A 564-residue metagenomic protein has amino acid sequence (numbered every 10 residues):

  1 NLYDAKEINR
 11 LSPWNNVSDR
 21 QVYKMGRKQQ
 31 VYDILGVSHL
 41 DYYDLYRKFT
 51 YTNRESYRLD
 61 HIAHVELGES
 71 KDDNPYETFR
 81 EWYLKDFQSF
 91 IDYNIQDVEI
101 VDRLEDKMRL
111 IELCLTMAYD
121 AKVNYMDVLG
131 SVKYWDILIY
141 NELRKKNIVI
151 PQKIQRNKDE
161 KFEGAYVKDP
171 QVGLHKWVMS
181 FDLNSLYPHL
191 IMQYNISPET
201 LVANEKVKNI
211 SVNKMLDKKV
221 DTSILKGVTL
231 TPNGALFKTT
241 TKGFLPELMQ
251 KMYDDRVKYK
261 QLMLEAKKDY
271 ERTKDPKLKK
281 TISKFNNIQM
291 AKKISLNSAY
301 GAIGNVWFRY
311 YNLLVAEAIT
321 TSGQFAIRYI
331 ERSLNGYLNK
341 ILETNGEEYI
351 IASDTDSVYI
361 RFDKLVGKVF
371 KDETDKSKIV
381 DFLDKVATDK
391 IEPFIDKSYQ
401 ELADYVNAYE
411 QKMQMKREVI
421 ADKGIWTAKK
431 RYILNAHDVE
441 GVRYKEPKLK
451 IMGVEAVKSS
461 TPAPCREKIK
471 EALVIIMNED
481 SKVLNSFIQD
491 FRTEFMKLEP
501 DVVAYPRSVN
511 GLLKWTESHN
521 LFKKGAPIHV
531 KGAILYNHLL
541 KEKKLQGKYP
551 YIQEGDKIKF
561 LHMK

Functional and structural regions predicted by a protein language model:
Y3-N9, N195-K206, D372-E373: Cytochrome P450 catalytic domain signature, combining two hallmark sequence patches
Y3-V98: Active-site-proximal helix-loop-helix substrate-binding element of RNase H-like nuclease domains
K71, I327-T355: Active-site palm subdomain of RNA-directed nucleic acid polymerases
R80-P198, N204, P276-S333, A352 (+5 more regions): Common nucleic-acid-contacting/processivity interface regions adjacent to the catalytic cores of nucleic-acid enzymes
P198-Q250, K378-A403: Charge-dense polyanion-binding interfaces
G227-F308: Active-site cores of enzymes that catalyze phosphoryl transfer or operate on phosphate-rich substrates
V358-D389: Catalytic palm subdomain of template-directed nucleic-acid polymerases, centered on the conserved carboxylate motif
D384, T388, E392-K564: C-terminal, non-catalytic extensions of nucleic-acid polymerases
